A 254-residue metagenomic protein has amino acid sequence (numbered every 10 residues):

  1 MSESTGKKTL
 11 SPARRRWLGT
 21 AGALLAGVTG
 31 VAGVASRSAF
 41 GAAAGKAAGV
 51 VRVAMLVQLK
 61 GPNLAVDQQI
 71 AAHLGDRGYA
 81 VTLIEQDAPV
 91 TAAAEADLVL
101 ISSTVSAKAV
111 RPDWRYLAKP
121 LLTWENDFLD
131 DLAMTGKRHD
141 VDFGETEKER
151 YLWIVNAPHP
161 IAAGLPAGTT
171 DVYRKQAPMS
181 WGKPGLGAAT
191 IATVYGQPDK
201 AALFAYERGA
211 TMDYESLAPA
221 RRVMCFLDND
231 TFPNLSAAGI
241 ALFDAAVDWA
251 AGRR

Functional and structural regions predicted by a protein language model:
M1-P12, A21-T29, F40: N-terminal secretory signal peptides
L10-P12, V31-V50: C-terminal segment of N-terminal export signals and the immediately downstream linker at the start of the mature
A47-A48, T91-A96, R115-Y116, K183-L186 (+1 more regions): Flexible, charged surface loops at secondary-structure boundaries
A48-R52, D199-A201, A205-R254: Extracellular ligand-binding/catalytic regions of CAZymes and related secreted enzymes and adhesion modules
V51-L129: Helical hinge/lid and interdomain linker segments adjacent to catalytic or ligand-binding clefts that mediate domain
L100, P120-L122, T190-I191, V223-C225: Hydrophobic/aromatic beta-strand patches that form the interior of the parallel beta-sheet core in alpha/beta enzyme
L100-I101, V105-A167: A glycine-rich, often tryptophan-bearing local segment used as a flexible ligand/cofactor-contacting loop or short
E149-P219: Catalytic beta-strand/loop cores that center a nucleophilic Ser/Cys/Thr and support acyl-enzyme chemistry
